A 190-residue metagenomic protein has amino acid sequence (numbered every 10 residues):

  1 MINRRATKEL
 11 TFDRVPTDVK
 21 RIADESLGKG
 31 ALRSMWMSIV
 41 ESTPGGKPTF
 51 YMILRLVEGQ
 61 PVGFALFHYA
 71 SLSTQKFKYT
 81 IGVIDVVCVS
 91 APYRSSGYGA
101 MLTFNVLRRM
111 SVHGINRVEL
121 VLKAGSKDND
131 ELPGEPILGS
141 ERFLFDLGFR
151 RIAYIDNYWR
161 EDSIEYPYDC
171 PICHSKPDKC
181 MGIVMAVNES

Functional and structural regions predicted by a protein language model:
M1-I39, L56: Short amphipathic alpha-helix that is part of the acyltransferase structural core
R33-Y51, L56-V57, G63-I81, D85-V87: A conserved beta-strand-loop-helix scaffold within acyl/acetyltransferase catalytic domains
F50, D178-M185: Short hydrophobic/aromatic beta-strand or adjacent loop that forms the aromatic wall/cage of a ligand/substrate-binding
R55-E58, V187-E189: Active-site beta-strand termini and strand-to-loop segments that position acidic
I84-R94, L122-K127: A short, internal acetyl-CoA/4′-phosphopantetheine-binding micro-motif in the GNAT/acyltransferase core
V89, S95-M110: Conserved acetyl-CoA-binding loop-helix of GNAT-fold acetyltransferases
M110-P136: Conserved GNAT acetyl-CoA-binding A-motif
V121, E131-P133, E141, F145-S175: Conserved catalytic-core motifs of GNAT/GCN5-like acyltransferases
